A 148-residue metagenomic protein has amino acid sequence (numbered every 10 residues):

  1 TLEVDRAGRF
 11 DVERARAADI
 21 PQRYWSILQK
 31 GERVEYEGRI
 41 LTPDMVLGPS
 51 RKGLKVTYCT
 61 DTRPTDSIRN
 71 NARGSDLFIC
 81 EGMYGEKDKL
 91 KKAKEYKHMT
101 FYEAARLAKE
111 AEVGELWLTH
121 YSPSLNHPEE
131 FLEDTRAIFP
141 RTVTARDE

Functional and structural regions predicted by a protein language model:
T1-Y58, T62-N70, L77-I79: Active-site-proximal loop/helix segment associated with metal-binding centers of metalloenzymes
P64-E148: Binuclear metal-ion centers of metallo-dependent hydrolases, dominated by the metallo-beta-lactamase
